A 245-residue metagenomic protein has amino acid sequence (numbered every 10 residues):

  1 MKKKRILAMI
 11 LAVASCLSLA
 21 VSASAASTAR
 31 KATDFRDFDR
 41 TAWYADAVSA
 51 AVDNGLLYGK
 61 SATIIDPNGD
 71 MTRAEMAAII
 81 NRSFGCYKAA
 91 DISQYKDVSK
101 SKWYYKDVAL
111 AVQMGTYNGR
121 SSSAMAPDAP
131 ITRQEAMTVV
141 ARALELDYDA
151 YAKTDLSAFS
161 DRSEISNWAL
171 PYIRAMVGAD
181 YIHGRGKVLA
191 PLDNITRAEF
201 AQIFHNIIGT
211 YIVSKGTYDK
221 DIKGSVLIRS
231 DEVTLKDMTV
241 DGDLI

Functional and structural regions predicted by a protein language model:
K2-A45, D53, Y58-K106, Q113-L170 (+4 more regions): Feature responds to low-complexity, polar/acidic, surface-exposed segments characteristic of secreted/exported proteins
I173: Flexible glycan-contacting loops in extracellular carbohydrate-active proteins
G224, D231-K236, G242-D243: The right-handed parallel beta-helix/beta-solenoid scaffold, focusing on the short coil/turn and N-cap positions
